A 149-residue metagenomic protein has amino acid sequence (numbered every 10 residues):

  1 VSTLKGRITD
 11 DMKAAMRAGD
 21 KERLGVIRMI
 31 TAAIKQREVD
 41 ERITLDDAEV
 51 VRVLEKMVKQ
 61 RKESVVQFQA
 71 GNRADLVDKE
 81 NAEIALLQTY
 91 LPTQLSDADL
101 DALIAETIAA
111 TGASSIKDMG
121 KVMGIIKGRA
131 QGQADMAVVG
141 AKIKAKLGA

Functional and structural regions predicted by a protein language model:
V1-A149: Charged, compositionally biased, marginally structured helical/coil segments
